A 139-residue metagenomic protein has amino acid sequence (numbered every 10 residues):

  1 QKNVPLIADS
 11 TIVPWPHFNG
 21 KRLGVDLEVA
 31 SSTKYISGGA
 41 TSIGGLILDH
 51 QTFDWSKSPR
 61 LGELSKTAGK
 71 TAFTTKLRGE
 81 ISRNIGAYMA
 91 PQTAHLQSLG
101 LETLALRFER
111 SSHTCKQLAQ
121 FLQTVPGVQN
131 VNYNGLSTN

Functional and structural regions predicted by a protein language model:
Q1-T124, N132, T138: Conserved PLP-enzyme active-site core in the AAT-like
